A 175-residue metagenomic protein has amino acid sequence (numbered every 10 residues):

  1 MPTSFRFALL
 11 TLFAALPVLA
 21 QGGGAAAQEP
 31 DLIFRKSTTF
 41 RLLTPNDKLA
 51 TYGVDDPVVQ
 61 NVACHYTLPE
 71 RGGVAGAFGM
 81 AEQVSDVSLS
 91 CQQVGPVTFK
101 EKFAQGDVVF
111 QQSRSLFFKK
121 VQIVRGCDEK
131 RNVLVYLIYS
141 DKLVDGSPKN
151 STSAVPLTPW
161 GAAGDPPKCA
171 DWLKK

Functional and structural regions predicted by a protein language model:
M1-T11: Bacterial N-terminal signal peptides that target proteins for export
L10-A14, P45: An N-terminal low-complexity intrinsically disordered segment enriched in acidic/polar residues
L16-G24: C-terminal segment of classical bacterial N-terminal signal peptides
A27-S88: N-terminal secretory signal peptides
P30, T98-K175: Low-complexity intrinsically disordered segments
V54-D56, P69, V94-P96, D141 (+1 more regions): Generic structural motif
N61-D128: Mature extracytoplasmic domains of secretory-pathway proteins
